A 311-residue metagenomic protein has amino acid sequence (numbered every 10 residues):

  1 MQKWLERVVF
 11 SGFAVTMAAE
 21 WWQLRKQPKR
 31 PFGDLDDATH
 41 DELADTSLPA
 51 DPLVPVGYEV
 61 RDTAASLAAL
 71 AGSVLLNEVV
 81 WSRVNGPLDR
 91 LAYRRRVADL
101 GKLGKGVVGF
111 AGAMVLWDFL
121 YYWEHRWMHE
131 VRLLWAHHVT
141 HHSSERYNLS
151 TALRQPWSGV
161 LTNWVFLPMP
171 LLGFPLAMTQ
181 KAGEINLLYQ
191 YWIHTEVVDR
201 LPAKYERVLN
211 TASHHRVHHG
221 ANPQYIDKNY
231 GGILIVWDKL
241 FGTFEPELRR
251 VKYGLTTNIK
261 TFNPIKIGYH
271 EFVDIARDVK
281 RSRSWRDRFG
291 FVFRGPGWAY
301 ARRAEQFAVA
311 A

Functional and structural regions predicted by a protein language model:
M1-F13: Hydrophobic transmembrane alpha-helical segments in integral membrane proteins
M1-Q2, L91-V108, P170-M178: Helix-coil boundary and interhelical linker segments in multi-pass alpha-helical membrane proteins
F10-V15, A19, K29, A38-T39 (+4 more regions): Cytosolic/stromal cytosol-facing helical appendages immediately following the last transmembrane segment
V15-K26, N77, W81: Alpha-helical transmembrane segments of multi-pass membrane proteins
K26-Q27, P31, V84, L88 (+5 more regions): Membrane-interfacial segments
F32-L76, T140-R154: Juxtamembrane helix-capping/reentrant segments at transmembrane boundaries
G72-S73, N77-V80, G106-G254: Membrane-embedded catalytic scaffold of the fatty acid hydroxylase/desaturase
L75-K105, W157: Long, highly hydrophobic alpha-helical transmembrane signal-anchor segments
